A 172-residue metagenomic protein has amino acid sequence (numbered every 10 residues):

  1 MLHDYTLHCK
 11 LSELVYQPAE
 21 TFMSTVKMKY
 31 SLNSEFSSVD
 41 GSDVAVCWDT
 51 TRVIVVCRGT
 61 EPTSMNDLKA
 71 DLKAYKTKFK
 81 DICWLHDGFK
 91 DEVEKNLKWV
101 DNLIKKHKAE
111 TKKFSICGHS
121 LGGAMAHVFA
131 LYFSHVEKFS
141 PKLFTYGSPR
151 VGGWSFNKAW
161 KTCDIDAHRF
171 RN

Functional and structural regions predicted by a protein language model:
M1-C117, L121-N172: Non-catalytic, mobile gating and regulatory segments of ester bond hydrolases
